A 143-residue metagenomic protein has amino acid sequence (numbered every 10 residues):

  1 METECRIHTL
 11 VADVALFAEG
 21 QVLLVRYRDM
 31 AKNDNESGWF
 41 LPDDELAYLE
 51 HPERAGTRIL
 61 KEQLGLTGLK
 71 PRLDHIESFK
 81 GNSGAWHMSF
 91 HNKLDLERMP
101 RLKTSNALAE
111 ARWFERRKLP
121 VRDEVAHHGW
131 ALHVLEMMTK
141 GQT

Functional and structural regions predicted by a protein language model:
M1-L24, E45: Conserved N-terminal beta-strand and adjoining loop/helix that marks the start of the Nudix/MutT-like hydrolase domain
R6-H8, N82-W86, S105-L108: A generic structural micro-feature
T9-V11, F17, E36, L41 (+1 more regions): Short connector loops at helix/strand junctions that flank enzyme active sites, especially segments positioning acidic
A18-G20, E77-R101, V134-M137: Active-site-adjacent beta-strand/loop module that shapes the phosphate/pyrophosphate-binding cleft
Q21-E62: Conserved Nudix-box catalytic region and its N-terminal flanking loop in Nudix hydrolases and closely related
L23, A31-K32, K80-N82, P120: Flexible, glycine-rich phosphate/dinucleotide-binding loops and adjacent beta-alpha linkers at cofactor/substrate
K32, E36-S37, S105-T143: Nudix hydrolase/Nudix homology domain
T67-H75: A short coil-to-beta-strand element that immediately follows conserved catalytic motifs
